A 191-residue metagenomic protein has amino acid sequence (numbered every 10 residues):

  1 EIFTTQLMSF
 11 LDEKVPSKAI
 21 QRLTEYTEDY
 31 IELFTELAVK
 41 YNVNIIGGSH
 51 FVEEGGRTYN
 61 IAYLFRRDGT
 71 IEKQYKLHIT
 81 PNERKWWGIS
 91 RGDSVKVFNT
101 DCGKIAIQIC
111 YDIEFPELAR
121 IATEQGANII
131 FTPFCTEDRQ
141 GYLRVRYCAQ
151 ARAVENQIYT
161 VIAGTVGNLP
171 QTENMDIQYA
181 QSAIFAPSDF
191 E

Functional and structural regions predicted by a protein language model:
E1, R66, H78, F134 (+1 more regions): Residues that line or immediately flank small-molecule/substrate-binding pockets and catalytic motifs
E1-Q21, P133: Short, conserved active-site loops that position catalytic residues or coordinate cofactors/metal ions across diverse
F3, N44-I46: Short, conserved beta-strand segments within well-ordered enzyme catalytic domains that often line or immediately flank
S9-L11, W86, M175: Short aromatic-enriched loop/helix-cap "lid" or pocket-rim segments at secondary-structure transitions that line
Y26-N44, E114-E191: CN hydrolase (nitrilase-like) catalytic-core segments centered on the catalytic cysteine and neighboring Lys/Glu
E32, E36, V52-Q125, D138-A151: Active-site catalytic loop in hydrolytic enzyme cores
G47-G48, I61-L64, K96, I162 (+1 more regions): Short beta-strand scaffold segments in enzyme catalytic cores
G48-V52, V166: Short beta-strand-to-loop element that shapes/binds the nucleotide-sugar donor at the catalytic cleft/hinge
